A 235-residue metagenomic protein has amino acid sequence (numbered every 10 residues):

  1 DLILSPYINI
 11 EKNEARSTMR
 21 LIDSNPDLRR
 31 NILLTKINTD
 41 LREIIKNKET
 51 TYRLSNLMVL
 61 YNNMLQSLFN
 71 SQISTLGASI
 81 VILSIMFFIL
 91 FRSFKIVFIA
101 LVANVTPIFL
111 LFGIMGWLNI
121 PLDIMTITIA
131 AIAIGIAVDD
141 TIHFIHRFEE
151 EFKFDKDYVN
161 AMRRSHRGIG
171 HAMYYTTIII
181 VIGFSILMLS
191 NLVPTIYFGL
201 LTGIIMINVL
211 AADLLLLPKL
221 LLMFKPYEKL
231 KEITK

Functional and structural regions predicted by a protein language model:
D1-I22, N63: Extracytoplasmic
D1-L2, L33, F69: A general structural motif
I10, N25-P26, K48: General structural signal for secondary-structure boundaries
S17, I37, L54-S55: Generic structural hydrophobic/aromatic packing signal, biased to beta-strands
S24-T35: Solvent-exposed, non-transmembrane alpha-helical starts
T35-E43: Soluble non-transmembrane domains of integral membrane proteins
R42-K235: Membrane-embedded transmembrane helical bundles of large multi-pass transporters/channels
